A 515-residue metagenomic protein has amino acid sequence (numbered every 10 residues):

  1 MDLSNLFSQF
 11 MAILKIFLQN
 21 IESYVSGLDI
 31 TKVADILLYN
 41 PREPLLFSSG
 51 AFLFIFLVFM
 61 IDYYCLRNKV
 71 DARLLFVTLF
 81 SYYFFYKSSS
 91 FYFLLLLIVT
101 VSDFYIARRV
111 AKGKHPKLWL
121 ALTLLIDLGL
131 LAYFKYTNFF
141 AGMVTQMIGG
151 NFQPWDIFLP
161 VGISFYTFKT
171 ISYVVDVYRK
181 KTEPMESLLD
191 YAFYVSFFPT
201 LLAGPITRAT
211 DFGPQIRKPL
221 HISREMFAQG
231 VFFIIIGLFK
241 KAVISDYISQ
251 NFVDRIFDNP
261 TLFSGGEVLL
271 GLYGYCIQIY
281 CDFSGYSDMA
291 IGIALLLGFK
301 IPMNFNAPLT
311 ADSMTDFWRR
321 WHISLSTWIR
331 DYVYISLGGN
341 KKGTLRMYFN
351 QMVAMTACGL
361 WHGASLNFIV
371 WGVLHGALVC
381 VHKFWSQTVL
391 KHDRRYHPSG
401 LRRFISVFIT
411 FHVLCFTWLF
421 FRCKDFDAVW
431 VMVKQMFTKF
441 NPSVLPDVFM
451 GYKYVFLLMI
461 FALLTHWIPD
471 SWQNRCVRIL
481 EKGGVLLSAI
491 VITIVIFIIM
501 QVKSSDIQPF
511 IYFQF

Functional and structural regions predicted by a protein language model:
D2-Q514: Membrane-embedded transmembrane alpha-helical bundles that form the catalytic cores of multi-pass lipid-modifying
